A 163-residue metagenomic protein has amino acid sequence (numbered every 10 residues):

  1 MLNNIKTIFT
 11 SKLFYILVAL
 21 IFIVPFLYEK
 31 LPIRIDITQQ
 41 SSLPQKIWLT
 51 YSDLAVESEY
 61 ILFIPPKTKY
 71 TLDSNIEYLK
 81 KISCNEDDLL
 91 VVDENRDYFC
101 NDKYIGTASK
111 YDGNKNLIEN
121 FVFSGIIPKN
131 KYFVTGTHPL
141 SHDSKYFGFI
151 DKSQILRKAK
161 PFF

Functional and structural regions predicted by a protein language model:
M1-L79, D93, I126-I127, K145-F163: Protein maturation boundaries and topogenic segments
T7-Y15, K103-D112: Short charge-dense sequence patches
R34, N85-L90, F121-V122: Short small/polar-residue motifs
S52, A108-A159: Acidic/glycine-rich C-terminal interaction modules and beta/coil loop segments that lie outside canonical DNA-binding
Y60-L62, L90, Y132-F133, P139: Generic structural signal for buried aliphatic residues
P66, E94-N95, N101-K103, S109-K110 (+1 more regions): Surface loops and adjacent helix of pleckstrin homology
D73-Y104: Mid-length scaffold segments of soluble, non-membrane domains
